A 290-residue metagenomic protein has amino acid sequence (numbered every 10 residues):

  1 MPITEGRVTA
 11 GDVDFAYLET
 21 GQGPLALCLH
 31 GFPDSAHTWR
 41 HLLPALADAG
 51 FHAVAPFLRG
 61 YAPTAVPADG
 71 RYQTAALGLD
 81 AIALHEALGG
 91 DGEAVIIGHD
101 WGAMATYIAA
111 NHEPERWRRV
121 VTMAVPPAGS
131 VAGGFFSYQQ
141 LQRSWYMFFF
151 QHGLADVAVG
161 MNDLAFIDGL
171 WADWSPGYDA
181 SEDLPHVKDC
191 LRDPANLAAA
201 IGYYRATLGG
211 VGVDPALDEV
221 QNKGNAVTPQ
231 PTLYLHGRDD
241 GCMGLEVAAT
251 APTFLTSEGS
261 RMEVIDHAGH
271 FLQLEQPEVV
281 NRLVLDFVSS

Functional and structural regions predicted by a protein language model:
P2, D14-F15, V54, Y61-I97 (+3 more regions): Flexible "cap/lid" subdomain of the alpha/beta-hydrolase fold that forms the substrate-access gate
T4-A10: Short acidic-hydrophobic surface loop/beta-edge motif
A16-A65: Conserved HGGG/HGGXW glycine-rich cap/lid loop of the alpha/beta-hydrolase fold
G21, L88-G92, F287: Glycine-rich phosphate-binding loop signature in dinucleotide/nucleotide-binding domains
S35-A36, M104, A268: A short, glycine- and basic residue-enriched loop/turn that sits immediately adjacent to a domain's principal
T38, D80, A199, V279 (+1 more regions): Charged catalytic carboxylate motif
L42, A109, V247, L283-F287: Hydrophobic residues on the short alpha-helix immediately C-terminal to a glycine-rich phosphate/catalytic loop
E258-S290: Catalytic active-site module of serine/aspartate enzymes centered on a nucleophile-bearing elbow/loop
